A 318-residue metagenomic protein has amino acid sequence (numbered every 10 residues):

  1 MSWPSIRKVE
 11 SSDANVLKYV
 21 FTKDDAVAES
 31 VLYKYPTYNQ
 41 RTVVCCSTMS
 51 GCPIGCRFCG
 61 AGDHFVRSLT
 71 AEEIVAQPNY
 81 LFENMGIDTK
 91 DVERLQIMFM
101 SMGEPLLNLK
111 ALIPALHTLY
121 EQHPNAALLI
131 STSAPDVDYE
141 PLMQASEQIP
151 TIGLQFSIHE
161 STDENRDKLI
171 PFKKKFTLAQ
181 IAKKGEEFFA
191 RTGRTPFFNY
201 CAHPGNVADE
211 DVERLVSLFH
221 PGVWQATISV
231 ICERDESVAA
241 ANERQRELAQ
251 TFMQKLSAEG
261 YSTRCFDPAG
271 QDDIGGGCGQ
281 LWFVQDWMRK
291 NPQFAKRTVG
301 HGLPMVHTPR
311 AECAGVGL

Functional and structural regions predicted by a protein language model:
M1-D25, E186-T195, Y200-L318: Auxiliary Fe-S-binding modules of radical SAM enzymes
S2, V9-S12, S47-T48, S131-T132 (+1 more regions): Short linear Ser/Thr-Pro motifs
Y19-S68: Glycine-rich active-site/cofactor-binding loop and its immediate structural neighborhood
K34, Q155-I158, D267-A269: Residues at the C-termini of beta-strands that transition into short coil/loop
Q40-V44, G60-F188, T192-P204, Q225-T227: Core AdoMet radical
C46, S68, K175, N242-R246 (+1 more regions): Short, conserved loop/turn and helix-capping segments at secondary-structure boundaries that abut family-defining
M49, P53, P135-V137, D163 (+1 more regions): Alpha-helix N-cap/helix-start and coil->helix boundary motif
S50-C52, I158-E160, V230: Short, small-residue-rich loop/turn micro-motifs
